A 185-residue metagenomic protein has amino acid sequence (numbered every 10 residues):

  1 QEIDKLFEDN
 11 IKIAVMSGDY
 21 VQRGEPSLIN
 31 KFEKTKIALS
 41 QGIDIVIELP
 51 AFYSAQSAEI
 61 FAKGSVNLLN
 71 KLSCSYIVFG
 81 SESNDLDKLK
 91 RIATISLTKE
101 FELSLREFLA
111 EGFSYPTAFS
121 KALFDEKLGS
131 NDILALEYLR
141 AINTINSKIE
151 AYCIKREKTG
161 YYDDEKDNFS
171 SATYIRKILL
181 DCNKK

Functional and structural regions predicted by a protein language model:
Q1-K34: N-terminal catalytic cores of NTP/NDP-binding nucleotidyl/phosphoryl-transfer enzymes
D4-F7, L39, L69-N70, N143: N-terminal cationic-hydrophobic initiation segments that often serve targeting/anchoring roles
Q22-V46, F52-F61: Glycine/small-residue-rich interface belts in oligomeric ring/scaffold proteins and their assembly partners
L49-K185: Active-site cores that bind ATP or allylic diphosphates and position pyrophosphate for catalysis
